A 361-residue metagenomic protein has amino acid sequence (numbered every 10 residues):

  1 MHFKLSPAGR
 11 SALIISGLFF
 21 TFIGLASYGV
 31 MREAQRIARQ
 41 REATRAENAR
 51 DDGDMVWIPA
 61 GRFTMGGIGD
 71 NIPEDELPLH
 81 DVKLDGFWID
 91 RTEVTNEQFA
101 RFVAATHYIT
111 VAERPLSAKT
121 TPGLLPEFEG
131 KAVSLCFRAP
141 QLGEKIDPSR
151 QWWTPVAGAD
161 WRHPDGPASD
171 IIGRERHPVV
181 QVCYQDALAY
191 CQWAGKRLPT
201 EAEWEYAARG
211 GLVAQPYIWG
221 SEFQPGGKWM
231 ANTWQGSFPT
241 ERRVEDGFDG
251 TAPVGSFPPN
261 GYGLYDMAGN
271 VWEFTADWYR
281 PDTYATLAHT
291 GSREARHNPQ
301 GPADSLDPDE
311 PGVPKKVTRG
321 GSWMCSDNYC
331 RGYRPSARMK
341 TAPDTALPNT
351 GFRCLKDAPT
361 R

Functional and structural regions predicted by a protein language model:
H2-A168, Q185, T318, N349-R361: Short, compositionally biased
A38, I58, T64, I68-G69 (+4 more regions): Functional-site microenvironments in short loops/helix caps that host divalent-cation chemistry
